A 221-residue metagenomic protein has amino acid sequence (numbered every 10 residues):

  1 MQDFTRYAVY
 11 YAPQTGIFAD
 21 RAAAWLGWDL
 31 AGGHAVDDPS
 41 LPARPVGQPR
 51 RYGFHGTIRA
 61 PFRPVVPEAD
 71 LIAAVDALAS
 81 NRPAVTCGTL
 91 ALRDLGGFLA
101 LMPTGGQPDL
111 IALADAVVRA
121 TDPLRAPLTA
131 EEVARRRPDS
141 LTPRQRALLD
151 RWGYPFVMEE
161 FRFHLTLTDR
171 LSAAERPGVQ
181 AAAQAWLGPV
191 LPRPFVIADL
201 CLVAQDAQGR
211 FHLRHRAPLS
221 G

Functional and structural regions predicted by a protein language model:
M1-L95, P108, A112-P194, A207-G221: Basic, often amphipathic N-terminal segments
